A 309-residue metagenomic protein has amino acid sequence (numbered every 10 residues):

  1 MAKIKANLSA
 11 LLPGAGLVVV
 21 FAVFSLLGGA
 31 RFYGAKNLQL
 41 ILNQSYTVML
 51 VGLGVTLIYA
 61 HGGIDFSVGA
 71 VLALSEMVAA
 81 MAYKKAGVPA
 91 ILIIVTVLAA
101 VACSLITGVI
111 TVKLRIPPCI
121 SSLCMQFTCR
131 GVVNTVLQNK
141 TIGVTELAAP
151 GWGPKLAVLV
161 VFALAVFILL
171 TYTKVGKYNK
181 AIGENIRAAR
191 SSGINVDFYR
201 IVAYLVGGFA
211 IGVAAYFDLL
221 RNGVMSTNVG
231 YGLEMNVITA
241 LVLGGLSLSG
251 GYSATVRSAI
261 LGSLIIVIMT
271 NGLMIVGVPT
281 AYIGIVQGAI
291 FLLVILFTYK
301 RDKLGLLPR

Functional and structural regions predicted by a protein language model:
M1-V23, L164, E184-F198, N271-R309: Cytosolic-side transmembrane-helix boundaries in multi-pass membrane proteins
K5, L114-V175, I201-V202, R221-G230 (+2 more regions): Transmembrane helix-bundle core of multi-pass membrane transporters and related energy-transducing complexes
A10-A15, I41, M49, A70-V71 (+8 more regions): Hydrophobic alpha-helical transmembrane segments
P13-S25, V55, Q126, R130-G131 (+5 more regions): Hydrophobic core segments of alpha-helical transmembrane domains in multi-pass membrane transport and ion-translocation
V19-G28, G34-K85, L114, L241-S253: Single transmembrane alpha-helix segments in multi-pass membrane proteins
A86-F127, V161, L261-G262: Alpha-helical transmembrane segments within multi-pass membrane transporters and channels
V88-T96, A102-T107, G151-S226: Helix-loop-helix "hairpin" substructures at the membrane interface of multi-pass membrane proteins
I211, S226-I285: Transmembrane alpha-helical segments in multi-pass inner-membrane proteins
